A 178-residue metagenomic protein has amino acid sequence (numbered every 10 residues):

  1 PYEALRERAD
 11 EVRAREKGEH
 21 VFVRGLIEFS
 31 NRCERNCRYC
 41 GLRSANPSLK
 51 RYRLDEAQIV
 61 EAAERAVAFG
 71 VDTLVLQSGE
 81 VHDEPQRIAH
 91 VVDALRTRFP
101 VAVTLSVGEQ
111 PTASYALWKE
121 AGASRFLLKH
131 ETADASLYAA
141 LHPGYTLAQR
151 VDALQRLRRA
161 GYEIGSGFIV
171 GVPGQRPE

Functional and structural regions predicted by a protein language model:
P1-F22: An N-cap/entry alpha-helix motif that binds or orients negatively charged groups
E3-A4, N31-R35, Y115-A116: Short, solvent-exposed polar/charged micro-motifs at secondary-structure junctions
E3-D10, V60, A89, V151: Generic alpha-helical structural signal
K17-Q58: Canonical Radical SAM [4Fe-4S] cluster-binding loop centered on the CxxxCxxC motif and its immediate flanking residues
G25, N31-C33, L141-Y145, P173: Solvent-exposed, flexible loop/coil residues
S44-E61, R65-R87, A94-L154, A160-V170: Core AdoMet radical
Q175-E178: Short, intrinsically disordered, charge-balanced linker/junction segments flanking boundaries in proteins
